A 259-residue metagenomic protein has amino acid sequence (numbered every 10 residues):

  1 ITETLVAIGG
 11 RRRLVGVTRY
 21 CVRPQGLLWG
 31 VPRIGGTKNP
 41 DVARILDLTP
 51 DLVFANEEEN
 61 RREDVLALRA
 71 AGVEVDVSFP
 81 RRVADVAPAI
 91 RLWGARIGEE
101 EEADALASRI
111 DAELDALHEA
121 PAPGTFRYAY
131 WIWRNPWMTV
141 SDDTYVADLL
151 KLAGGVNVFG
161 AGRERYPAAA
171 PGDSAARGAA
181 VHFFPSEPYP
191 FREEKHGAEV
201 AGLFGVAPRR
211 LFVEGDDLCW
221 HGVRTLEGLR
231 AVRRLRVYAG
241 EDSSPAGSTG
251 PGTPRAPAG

Functional and structural regions predicted by a protein language model:
I1-G259: N-terminal ligand-binding lobe of clamshell/alpha-beta domains
